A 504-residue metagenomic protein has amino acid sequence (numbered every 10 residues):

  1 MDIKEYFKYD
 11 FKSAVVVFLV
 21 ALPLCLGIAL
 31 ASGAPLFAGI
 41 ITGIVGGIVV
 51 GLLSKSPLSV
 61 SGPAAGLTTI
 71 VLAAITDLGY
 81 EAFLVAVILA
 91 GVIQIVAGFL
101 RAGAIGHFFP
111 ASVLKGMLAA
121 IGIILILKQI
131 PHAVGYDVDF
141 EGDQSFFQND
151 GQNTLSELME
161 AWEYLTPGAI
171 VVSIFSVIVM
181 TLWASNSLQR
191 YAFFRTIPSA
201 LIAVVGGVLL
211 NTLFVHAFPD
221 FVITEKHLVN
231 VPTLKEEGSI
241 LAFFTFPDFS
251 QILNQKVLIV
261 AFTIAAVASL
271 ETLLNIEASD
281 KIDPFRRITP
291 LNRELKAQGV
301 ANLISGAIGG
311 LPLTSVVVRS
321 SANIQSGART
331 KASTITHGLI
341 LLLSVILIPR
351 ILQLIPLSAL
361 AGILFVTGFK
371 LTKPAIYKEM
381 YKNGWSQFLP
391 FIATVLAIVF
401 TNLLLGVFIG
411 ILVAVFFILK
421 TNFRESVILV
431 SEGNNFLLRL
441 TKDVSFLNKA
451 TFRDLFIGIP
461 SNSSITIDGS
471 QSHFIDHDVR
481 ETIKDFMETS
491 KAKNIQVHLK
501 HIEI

Functional and structural regions predicted by a protein language model:
M1-K12, T76-A102, G106-R286, R350-I351 (+2 more regions): Core transmembrane helix bundle of multi-pass membrane transport proteins
I3-V15, V20, L24-P57, S250-A332: Membrane-embedded helical hairpins/re-entrant loop segments and their flanking transmembrane helices within multi-pass
L19-P23, A38-I48, A64-G66, V92 (+6 more regions): Hydrophobic alpha-helical segments embedded in the membrane of multi-pass proteins
C25-G27, G47-L52, I70, A74 (+8 more regions): Alpha-helical transmembrane segments of multipass membrane proteins
S32-I41, K55-T68, G106-L114, F194-L201 (+5 more regions): Short, non-helical or kinked segments that cap or interrupt transmembrane helices
L53-P57, G66-V87: Membrane-embedded helix boundary and interhelical linker motif in transport proteins
G62, L84-F109, L118, I288-A359 (+1 more regions): Helix-loop-helix junctions within the multi-pass membrane cores of secondary transporters/permeases
K370-I504: The feature marks cytosolic C-terminal regulatory regions of anion transporters and related permeases
